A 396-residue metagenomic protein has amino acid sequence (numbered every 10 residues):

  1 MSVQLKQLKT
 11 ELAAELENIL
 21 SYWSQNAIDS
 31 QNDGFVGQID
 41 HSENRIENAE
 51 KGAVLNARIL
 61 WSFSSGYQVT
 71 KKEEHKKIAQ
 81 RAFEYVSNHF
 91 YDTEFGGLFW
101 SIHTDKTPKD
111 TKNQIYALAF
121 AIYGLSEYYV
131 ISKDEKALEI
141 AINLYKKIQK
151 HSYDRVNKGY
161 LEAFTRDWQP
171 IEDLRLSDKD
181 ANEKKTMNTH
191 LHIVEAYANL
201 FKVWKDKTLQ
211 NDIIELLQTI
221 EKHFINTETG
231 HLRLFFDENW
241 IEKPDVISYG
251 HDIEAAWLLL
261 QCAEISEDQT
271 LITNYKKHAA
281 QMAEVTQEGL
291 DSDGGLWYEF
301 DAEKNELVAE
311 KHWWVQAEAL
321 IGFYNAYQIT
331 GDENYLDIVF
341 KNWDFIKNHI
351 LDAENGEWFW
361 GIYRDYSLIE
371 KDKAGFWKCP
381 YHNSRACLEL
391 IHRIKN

Functional and structural regions predicted by a protein language model:
M1-N396: Glycan-recognition and catalytic cores of secretory/periplasmic carbohydrate-active enzymes
